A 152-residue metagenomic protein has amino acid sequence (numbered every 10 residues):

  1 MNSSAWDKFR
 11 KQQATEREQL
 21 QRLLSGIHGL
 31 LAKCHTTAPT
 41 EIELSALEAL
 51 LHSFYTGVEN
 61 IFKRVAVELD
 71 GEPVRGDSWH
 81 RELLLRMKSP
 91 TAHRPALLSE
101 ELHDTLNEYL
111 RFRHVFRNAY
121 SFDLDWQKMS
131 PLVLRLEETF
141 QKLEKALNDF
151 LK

Functional and structural regions predicted by a protein language model:
M1-K152: Solvent-exposed interaction patches of small proteins and small membrane subunits
